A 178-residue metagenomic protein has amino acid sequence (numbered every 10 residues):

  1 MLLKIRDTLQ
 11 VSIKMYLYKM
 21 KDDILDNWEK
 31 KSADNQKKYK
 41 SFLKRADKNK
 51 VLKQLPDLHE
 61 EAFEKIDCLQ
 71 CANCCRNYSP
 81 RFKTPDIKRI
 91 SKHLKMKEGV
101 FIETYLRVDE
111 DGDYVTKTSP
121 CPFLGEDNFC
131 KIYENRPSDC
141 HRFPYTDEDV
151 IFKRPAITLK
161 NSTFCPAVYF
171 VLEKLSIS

Functional and structural regions predicted by a protein language model:
S12-S178: Short loop/turn segments that flank or connect secondary-structure elements
